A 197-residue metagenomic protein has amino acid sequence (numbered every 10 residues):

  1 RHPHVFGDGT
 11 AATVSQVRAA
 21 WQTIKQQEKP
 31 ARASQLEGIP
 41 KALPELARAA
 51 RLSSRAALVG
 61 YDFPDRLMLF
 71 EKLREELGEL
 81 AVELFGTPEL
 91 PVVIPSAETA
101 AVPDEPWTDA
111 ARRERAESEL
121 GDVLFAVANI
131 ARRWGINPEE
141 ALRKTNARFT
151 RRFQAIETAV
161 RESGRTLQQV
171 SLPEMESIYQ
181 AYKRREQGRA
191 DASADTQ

Functional and structural regions predicted by a protein language model:
R1-L120, F125-Q197: Flexible "arm" and connector segments at domain edges
